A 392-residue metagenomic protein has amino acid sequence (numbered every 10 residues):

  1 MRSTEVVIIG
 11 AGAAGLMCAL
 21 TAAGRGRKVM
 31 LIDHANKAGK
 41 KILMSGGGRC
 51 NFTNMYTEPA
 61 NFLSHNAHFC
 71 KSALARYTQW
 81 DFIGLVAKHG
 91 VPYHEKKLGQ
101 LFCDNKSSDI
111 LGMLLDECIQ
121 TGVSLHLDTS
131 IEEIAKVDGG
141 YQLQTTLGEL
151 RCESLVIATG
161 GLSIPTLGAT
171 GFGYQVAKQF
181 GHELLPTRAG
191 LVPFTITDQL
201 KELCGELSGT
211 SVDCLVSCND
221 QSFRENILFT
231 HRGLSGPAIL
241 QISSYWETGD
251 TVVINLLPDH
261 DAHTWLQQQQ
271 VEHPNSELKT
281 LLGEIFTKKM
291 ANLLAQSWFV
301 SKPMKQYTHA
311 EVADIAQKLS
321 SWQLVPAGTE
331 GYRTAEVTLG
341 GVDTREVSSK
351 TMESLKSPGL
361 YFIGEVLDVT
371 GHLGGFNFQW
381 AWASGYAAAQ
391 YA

Functional and structural regions predicted by a protein language model:
T4-L31, A388-A392: N-terminal Rossmann-like FAD-binding beta1-loop-alpha1 element of flavoenzymes
V7-I9, I32, I131, L150-T166 (+3 more regions): Short hydrophobic core segments
A23-G47: Glycine-rich FAD pyrophosphate-binding loop
N36-A38, L43-M44, F52-P59, P92 (+2 more regions): An anion/pyrophosphate-binding glycine-rich loop and adjacent beta-alpha core in soluble alpha-beta enzymes
R49-E95: Glycine-rich active-site loop/strand segments that organize a redox cofactor
R76-S154: Feature captures the FAD/FMN-dependent oxidoreductase FAD-binding
L127, N292-T370: A glycine-rich dinucleotide-binding beta-alpha-beta segment and adjacent secondary-structure elements that constitute
S154-T197: Glycine-rich loop(s) and the adjacent beta-strand/alpha-helix scaffold that form part
